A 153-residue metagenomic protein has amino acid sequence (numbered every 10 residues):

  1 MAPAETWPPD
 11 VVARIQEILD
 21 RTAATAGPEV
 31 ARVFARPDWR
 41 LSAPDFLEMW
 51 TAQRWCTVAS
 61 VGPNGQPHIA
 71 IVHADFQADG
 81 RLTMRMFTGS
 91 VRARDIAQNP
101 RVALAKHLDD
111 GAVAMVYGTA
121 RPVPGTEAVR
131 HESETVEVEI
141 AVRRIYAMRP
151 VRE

Functional and structural regions predicted by a protein language model:
M1-E153: Binding-site signature for planar aromatic cofactors or substrates
